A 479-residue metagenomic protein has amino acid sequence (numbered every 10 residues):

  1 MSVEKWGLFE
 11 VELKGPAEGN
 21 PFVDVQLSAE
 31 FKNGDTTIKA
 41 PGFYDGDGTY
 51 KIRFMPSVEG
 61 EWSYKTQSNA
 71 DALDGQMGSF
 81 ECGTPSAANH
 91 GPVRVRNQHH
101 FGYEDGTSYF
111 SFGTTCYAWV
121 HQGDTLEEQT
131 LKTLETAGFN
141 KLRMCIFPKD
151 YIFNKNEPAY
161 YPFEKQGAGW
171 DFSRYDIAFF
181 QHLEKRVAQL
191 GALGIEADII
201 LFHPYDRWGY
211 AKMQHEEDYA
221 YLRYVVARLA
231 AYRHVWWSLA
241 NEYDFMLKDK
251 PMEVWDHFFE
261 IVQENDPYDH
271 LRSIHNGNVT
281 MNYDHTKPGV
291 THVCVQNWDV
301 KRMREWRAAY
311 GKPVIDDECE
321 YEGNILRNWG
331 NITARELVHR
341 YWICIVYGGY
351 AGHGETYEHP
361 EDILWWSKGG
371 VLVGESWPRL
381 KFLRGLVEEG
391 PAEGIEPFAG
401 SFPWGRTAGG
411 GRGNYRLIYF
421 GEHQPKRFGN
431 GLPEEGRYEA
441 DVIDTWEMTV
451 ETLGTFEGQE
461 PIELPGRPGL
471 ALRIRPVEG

Functional and structural regions predicted by a protein language model:
M1-D35, A40-F43, S79-P85, F402-G409: Non-catalytic, glycine-rich low-complexity segments
S2, N20-P21, G323-N324, L337-G454 (+1 more regions): Aromatic- and carboxylate-lined catalytic core of secreted/periplasmic carbohydrate-active enzymes
E30, I38-Q98: Extended acidic/polar, glycine-enriched regions that form or flank non-catalytic beta-rich accessory modules
G42-Y44, L453-F456: Short beta-strand segments within Ig-like beta-sandwich modules, predominantly Fibronectin type-III
P56, L73-Q76, C82-P85, H285 (+3 more regions): Mature catalytic domains of secreted/periplasmic carbohydrate-active enzymes
H90-R302: Active-site mouth of glycoside hydrolases
A211, L247-E253, I325-A334, S367-K368: Short, flexible/disordered intra-domain loops and linkers
T286-E361: Catalytic-core region of carbohydrate-active enzymes that cleave or remodel glycosidic bonds
